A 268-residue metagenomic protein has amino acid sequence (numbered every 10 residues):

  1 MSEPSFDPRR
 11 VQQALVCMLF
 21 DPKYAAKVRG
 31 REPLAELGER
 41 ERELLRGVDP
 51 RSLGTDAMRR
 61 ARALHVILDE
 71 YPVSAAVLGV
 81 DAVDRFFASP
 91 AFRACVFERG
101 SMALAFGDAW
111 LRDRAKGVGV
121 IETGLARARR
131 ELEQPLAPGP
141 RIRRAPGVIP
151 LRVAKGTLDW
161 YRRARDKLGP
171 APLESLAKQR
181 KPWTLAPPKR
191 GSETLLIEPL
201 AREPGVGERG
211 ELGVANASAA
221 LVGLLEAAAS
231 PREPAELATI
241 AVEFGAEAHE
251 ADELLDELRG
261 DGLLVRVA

Functional and structural regions predicted by a protein language model:
M1-P140, R209-A268: Long, charge-rich, low-complexity alpha-helical segments
P135, G147-V148: Hydrophobic, aromatic-enriched interface-forming segments
R141-R144, P170: Long, hydrophobic alpha/beta structural blocks
I149-A227: Low-complexity, glycine/alanine/valine/leucine- and proline-rich hydrophobic stretches
